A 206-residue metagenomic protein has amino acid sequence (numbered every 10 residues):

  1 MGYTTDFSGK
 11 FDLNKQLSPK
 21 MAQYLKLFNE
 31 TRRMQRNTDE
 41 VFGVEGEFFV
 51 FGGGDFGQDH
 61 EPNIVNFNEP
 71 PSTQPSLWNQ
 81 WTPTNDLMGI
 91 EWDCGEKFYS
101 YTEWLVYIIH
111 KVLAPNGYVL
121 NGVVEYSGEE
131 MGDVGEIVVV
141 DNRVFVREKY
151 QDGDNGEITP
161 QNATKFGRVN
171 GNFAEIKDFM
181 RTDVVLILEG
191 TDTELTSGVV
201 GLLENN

Functional and structural regions predicted by a protein language model:
M1-M34, L202-N206: Short, extreme N-terminal segment that most often corresponds to the first beta-strand
T38, G43-T191, L195-N206: Charged interaction segments
